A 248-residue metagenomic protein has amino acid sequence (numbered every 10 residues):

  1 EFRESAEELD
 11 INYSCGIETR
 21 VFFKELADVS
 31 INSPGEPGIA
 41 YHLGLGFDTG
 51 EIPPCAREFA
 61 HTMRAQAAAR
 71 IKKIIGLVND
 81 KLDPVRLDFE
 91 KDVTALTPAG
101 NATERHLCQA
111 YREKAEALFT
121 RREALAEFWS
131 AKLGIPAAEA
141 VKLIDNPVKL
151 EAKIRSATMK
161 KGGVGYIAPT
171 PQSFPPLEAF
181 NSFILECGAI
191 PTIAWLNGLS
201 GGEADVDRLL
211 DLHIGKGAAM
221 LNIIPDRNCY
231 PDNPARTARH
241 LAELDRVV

Functional and structural regions predicted by a protein language model:
E1-A102, H106, K216, L221-V248: A metal-dependent hydrolase metal-coordination microenvironment
R3-A6, R155-M159, E186-A189: Generic detector of short, locally flexible boundary/turn motifs and exposed helical patches
N12-G16, G163-V164, I193-A194: N-terminal start-of-chain detector that recognizes signal peptides and the immediate post-cleavage beginning
F22-A67, C108, R112-G165: Active-site gating loops and adjacent loop-to-helix segments of metal-dependent hydrolytic enzymes
K73, P84-F89, T103, R121 (+3 more regions): Secondary-structure junction/capping motif
D83, E116, L185-T192: Short helix-capping and hinge/turn segments at secondary-structure transitions, especially at repeat and domain
P171-L185, T192-V248: Extended hydrophobic/aromatic segments used for targeting, binding, or gating
